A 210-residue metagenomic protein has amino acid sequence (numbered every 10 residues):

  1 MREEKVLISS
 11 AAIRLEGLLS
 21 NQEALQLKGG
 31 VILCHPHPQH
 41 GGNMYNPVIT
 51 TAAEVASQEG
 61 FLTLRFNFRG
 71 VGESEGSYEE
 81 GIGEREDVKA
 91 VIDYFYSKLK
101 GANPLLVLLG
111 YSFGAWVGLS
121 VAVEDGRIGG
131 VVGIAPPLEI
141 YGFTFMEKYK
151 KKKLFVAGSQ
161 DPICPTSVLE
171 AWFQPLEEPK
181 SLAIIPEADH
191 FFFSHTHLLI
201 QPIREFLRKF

Functional and structural regions predicted by a protein language model:
M1-V6: A domain-start/cap signature at the N-terminus of enzymes
I8-K100: Serine-hydrolase catalytic machinery in alpha/beta-hydrolase-like enzymes
E86-K151: Primarily recognizes the serine-hydrolase "nucleophile elbow" in alpha/beta-hydrolase and SGNH/GDSL folds
Y149, L154-A157, D161: Short beta-strand/loop motif that positions the catalytic acidic residue of the alpha/beta-hydrolase fold
K151, P165-F173: Short alpha-helix in the alpha/beta-hydrolase fold that links the catalytic acid
S159-C164, H190-F191: Acidic catalytic loop of the alpha/beta-hydrolase fold
P175-F191: Catalytic histidine neighborhood in serine/cysteine hydrolases with alpha/beta-hydrolase-type architecture
A188-I200: Catalytic histidine-centered segment of alpha/beta-hydrolase-like enzymes
